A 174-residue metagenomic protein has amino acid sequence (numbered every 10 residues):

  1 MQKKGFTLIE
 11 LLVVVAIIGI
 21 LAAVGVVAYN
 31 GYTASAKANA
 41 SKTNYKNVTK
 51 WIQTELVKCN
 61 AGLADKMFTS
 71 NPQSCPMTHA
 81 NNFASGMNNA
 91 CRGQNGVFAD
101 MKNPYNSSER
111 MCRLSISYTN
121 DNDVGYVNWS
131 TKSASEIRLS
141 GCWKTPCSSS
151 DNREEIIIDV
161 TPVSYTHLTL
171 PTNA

Functional and structural regions predicted by a protein language model:
Q2-N30: N-terminal single-pass transmembrane signal-anchor helix
Y29-N47: Aliphatic-rich helix starts adjacent to a transmembrane/signal segment
K46, K50-S74: Alpha-helix exit/C-cap motif
Q73-R153: Low-complexity, acidic interaction segments enriched in glycine
E155-V163: A short, surface-exposed beta-strand/turn
Y165-T172: Conserved small/polar residues in nucleotide/adenosyl-binding loops
